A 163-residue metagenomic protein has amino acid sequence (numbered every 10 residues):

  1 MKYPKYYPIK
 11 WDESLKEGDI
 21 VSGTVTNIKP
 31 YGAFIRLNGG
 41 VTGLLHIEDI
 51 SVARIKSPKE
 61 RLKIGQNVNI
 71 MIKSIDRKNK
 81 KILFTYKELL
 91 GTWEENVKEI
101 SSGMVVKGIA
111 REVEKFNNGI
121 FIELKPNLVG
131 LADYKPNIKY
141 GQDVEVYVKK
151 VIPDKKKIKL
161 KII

Functional and structural regions predicted by a protein language model:
M1-I163: Single-stranded RNA-binding regions, centering on S1/OB-family and related RNA-binding modules
